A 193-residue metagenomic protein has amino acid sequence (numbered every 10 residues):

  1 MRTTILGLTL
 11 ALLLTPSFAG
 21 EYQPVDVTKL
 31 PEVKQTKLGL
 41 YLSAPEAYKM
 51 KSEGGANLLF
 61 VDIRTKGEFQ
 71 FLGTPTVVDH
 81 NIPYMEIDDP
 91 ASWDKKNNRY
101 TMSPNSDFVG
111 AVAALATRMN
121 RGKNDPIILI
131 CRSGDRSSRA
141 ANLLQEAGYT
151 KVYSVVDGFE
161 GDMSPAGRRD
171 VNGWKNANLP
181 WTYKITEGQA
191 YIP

Functional and structural regions predicted by a protein language model:
M1-T4: Positively charged n-region of N-terminal signal peptides that target proteins for export
L14-S17: N-terminal signal peptide c-region/cleavage motif recognized by signal peptidases
G20-P45, M50-G54, Q70-P126, S137-P193: Rhodanese-like catalytic fold shared by cysteine-dependent sulfurtransferases and DSP/PTP-type phosphatases
L59-R64, I82: Short hydrophobic beta-strand that contains or immediately precedes a catalytic carboxylate
G67: Glycine-rich nucleotide phosphate-binding loop and flanking beta-alpha elements of Rossmann-like dinucleotide-binding
I130: Short, surface-exposed ligand- or partner-binding patches at beta-edge/loop junctions that are enriched in aromatics
G134: Conserved G/P- and acidic residue-centered "switch" motifs that form tight phosphate/ATP-binding loops in soluble
